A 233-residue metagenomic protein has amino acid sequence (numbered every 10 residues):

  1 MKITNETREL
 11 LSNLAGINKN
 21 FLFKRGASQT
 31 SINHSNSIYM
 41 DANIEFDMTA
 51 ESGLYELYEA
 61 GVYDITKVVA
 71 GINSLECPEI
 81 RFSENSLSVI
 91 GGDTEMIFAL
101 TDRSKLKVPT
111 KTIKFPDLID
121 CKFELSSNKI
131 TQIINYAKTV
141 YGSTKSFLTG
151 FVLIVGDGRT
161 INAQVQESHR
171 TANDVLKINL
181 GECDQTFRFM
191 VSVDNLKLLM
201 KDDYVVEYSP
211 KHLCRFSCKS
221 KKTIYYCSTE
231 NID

Functional and structural regions predicted by a protein language model:
M1-A99, L118-D233: DNA polymerase processivity clamps
R103-F123: Long, charge-dense
